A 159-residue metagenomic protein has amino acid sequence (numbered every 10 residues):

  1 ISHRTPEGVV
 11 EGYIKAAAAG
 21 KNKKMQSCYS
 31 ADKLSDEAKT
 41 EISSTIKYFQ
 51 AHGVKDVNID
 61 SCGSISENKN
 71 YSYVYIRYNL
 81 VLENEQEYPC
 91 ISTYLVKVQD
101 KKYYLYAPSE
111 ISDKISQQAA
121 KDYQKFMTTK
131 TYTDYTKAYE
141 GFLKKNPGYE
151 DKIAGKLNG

Functional and structural regions predicted by a protein language model:
I1-K15: Short, low-complexity N-terminal intrinsically disordered segments enriched in polar/charged residues
P6-V10, M25, A38, T131 (+2 more regions): Stable alpha-helical elements in mature extracytoplasmic
G12-M25: Short helix-adjacent coil turns
K23-Y73, Q86-Y88: Short solvent-exposed beta->alpha transition segments
Y75-V81: Generic short beta-strand segments
E83-Q86, K114-S116: Extracytoplasmic/secreted cell-surface and envelope-processing proteins
P89-L105: A short, surface-exposed beta-strand/turn
L105-G159: Low-complexity, intrinsically disordered terminal/linker segments enriched in charged and Gly/Pro repeats
